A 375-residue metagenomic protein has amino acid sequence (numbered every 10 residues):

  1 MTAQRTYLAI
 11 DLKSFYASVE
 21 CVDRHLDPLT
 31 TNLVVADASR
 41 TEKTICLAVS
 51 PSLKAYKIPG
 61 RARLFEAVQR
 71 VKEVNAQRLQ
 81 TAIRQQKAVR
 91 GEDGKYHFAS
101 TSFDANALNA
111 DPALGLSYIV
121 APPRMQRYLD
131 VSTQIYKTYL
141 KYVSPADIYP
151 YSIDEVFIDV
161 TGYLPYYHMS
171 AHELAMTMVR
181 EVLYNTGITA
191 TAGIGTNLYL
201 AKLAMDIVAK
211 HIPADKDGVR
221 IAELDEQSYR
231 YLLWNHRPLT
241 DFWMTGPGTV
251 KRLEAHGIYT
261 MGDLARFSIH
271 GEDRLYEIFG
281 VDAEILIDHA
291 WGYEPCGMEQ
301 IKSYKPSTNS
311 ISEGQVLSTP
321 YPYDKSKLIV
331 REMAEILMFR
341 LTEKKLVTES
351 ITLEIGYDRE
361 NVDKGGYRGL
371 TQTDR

Functional and structural regions predicted by a protein language model:
M1-D288, C296-M298: Gly/Gly-Pro- and Ser/Thr-rich, intrinsically disordered tail segments characteristic of DNA damage-repair and tolerance
A9, D241, T249-R375: DNA-contacting surface of Y-family translesion DNA polymerases
